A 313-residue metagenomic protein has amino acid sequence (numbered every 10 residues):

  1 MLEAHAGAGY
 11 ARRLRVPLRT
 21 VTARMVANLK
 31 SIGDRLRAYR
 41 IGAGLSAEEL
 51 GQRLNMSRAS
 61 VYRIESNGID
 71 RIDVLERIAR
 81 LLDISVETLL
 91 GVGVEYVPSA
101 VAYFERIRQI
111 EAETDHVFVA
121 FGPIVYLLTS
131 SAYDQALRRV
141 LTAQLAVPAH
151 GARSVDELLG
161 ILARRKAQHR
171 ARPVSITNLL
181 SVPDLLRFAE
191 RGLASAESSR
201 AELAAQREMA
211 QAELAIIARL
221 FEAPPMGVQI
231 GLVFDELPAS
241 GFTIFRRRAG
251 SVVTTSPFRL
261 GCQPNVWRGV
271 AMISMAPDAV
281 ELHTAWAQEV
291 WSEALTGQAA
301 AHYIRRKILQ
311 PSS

Functional and structural regions predicted by a protein language model:
M1-F104: Basic, Lys/Arg-rich alpha-helical nucleic-acid-recognition elements, primarily the DNA-binding modules of transcription
T20, D34, L45, Y62 (+5 more regions): Generic preference for well-ordered secondary structure
V61-E65, L75, A79, S85-L89 (+5 more regions): Short alpha-helical interface elements
I84-E87, G91-L141: Charged, helix-prone or intrinsically disordered regulatory segments positioned adjacent to compact structured domains
A120-S312: Hydrophobic protein-protein interaction segments
